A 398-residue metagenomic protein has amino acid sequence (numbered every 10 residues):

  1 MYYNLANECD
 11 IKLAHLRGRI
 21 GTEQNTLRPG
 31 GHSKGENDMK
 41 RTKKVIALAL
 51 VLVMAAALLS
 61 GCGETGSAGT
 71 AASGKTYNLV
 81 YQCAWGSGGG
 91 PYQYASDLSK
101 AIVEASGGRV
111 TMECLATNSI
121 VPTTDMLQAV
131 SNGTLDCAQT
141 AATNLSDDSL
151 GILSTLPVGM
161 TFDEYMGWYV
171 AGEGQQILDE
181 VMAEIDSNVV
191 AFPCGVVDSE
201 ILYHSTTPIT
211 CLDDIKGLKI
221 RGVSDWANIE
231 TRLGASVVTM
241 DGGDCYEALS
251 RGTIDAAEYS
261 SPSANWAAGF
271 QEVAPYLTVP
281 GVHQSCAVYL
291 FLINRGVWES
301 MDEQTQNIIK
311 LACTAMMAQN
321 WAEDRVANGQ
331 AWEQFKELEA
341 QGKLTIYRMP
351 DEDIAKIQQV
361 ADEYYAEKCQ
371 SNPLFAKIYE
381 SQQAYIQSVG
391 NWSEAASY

Functional and structural regions predicted by a protein language model:
M1-N78, S393-Y398: Short, low-complexity disordered leader/linker segments with a strong preference for bacterial N-terminal type II
G35, G63-Y165, E184, V189-Y398: N-terminal secretory/targeting leader peptides
V45-L50, K100, A171, E258: Hydrophobic transmembrane signal anchors and adjacent membrane-proximal interface regions, especially in viral
D163-V181: A gly/proline- and charged-residue-enriched helix-loop-helix capping module
